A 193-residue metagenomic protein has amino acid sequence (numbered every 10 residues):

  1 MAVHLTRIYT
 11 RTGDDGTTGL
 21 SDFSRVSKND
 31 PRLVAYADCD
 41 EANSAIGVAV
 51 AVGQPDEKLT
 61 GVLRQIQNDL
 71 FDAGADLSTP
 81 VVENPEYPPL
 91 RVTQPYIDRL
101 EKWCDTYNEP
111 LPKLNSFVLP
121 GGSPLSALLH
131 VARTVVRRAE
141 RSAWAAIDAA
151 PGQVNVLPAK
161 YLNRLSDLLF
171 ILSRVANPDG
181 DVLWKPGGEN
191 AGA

Functional and structural regions predicted by a protein language model:
M1-A193: Phosphate/pyrophosphate-binding loop motifs in nucleotide- or prenyl diphosphate-using proteins
